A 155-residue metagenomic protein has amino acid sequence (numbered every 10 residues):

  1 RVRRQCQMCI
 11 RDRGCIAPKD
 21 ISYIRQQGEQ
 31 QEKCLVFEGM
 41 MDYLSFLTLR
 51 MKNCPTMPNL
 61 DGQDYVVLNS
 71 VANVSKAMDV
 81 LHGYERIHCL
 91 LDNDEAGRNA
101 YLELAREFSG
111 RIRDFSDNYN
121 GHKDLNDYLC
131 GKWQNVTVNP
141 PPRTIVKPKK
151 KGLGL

Functional and structural regions predicted by a protein language model:
R1-I10: Single conserved hydrophobic/aromatic residue that forms the stacking wall/gate of nucleotide- or nucleobase-binding
C6, Q31, Y84-E85: Short, well-ordered alpha-helix to beta-strand connector turns
R11-A17, D64-N69: Short, flexible loop segments at the rims of nucleotide/cofactor-binding pockets, characterized by
R13-E32: Glycine-/acidic-rich phosphate or pyrophosphate-binding loops and their flanking alpha/beta elements
Q30-E38, C89: Conserved Lys-Pro-Asp/Glu-containing loop-to-beta segment of HAD-superfamily phosphomonoesterases, centered on
E38-M41, N93: Helix N-cap/beta->alpha junction signal
M41-T48: Short amphipathic alpha-helical face segments that pack within enzyme cores and frequently flank/anchor catalytic
T48-L155: TOPRIM fold recognition
